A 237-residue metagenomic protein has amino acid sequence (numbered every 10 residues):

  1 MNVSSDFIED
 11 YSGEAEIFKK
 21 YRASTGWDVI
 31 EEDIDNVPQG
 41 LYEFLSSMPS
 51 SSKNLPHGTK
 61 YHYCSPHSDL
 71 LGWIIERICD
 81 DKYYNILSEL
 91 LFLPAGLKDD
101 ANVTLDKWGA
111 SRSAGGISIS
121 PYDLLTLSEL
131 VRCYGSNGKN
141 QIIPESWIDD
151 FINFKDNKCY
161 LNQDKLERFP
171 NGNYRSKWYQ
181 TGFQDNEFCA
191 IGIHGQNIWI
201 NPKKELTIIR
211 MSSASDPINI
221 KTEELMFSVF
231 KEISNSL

Functional and structural regions predicted by a protein language model:
M1-A95, P121-C133: Active-site-adjacent helix/loop patches that line small-molecule binding or acyl-intermediate pockets
N2, N102, S118, T126-E129 (+2 more regions): Structural recognition of the beta-strand scaffold that forms the well-ordered cores of secreted hydrolase catalytic
H57-K60, S111-G115, E187-C189: Active-site rim elements
N85-L93, V103-T104, Q141-D150: Beta-strand segments within the central parallel beta-sheet cores of soluble alpha/beta enzyme folds
L90, P94-P121: Mid-domain, small-residue-enriched loop/turn segments at the edges of structured enzyme/sensor domains
L97-N102, I148-I209, P217: Active-site Gly/Thr loop motif
I218-L237: Short, gly/Ser/Thr-rich active-site loops of penicillin-recognizing serine hydrolases
